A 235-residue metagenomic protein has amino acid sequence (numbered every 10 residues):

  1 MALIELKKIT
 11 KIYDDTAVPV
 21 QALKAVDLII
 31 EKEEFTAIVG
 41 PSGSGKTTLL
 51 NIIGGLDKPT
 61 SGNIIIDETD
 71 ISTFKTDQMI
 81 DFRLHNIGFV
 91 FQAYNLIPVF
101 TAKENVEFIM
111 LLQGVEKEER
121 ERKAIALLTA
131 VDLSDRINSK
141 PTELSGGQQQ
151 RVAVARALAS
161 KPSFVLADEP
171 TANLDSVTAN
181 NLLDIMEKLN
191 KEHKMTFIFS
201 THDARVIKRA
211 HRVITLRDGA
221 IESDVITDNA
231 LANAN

Functional and structural regions predicted by a protein language model:
A2-L216, I221: ABC family nucleotide-binding domain
R212, A220-N235: Conserved beta-strand-loop-alpha-helix hinge in the C-terminal portion of ABC ATPase nucleotide-binding domains
